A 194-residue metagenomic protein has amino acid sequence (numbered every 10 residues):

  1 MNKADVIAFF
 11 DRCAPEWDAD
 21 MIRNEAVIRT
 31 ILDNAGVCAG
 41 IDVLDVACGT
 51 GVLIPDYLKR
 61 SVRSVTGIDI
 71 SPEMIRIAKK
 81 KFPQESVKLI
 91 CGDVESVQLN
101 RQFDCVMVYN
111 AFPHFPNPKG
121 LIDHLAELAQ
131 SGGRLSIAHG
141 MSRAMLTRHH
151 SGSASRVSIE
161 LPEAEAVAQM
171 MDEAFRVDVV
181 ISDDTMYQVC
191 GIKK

Functional and structural regions predicted by a protein language model:
M1-G36, V52, R143-L146, H150-S153: Conserved class I S-adenosyl-L-methionine
L44, T50-S96: Class I SAM-dependent methyltransferase SAM/SAH-binding core
M107: A conserved beta-strand element that flanks and buttresses the S-adenosyl-L-methionine
N110-A111: Short catalytic micro-motifs in class I SAM-dependent methyltransferases
G120-S131: A short glycine-rich, Lys/Arg-flanked "PGG" loop and its adjoining helix->strand segment in the class I
G133-H139: Conserved beta-strand signature within the Rossmann-like core of class I S-adenosyl-L-methionine
H149-E165: Acceptor-substrate binding/catalytic loop of class I
F175-R176, I181-K194: Core SAM-dependent methyltransferase catalytic element
